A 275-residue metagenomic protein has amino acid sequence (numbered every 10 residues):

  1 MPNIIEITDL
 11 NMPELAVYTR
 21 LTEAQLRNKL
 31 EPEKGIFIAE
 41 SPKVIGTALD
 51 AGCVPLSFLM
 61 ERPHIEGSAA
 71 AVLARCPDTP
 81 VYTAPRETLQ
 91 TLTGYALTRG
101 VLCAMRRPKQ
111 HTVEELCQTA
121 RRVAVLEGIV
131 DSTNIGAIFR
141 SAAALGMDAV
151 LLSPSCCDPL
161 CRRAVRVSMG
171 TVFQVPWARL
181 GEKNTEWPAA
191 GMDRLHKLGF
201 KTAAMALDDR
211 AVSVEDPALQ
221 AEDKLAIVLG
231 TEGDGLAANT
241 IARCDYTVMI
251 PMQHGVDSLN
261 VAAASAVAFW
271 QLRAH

Functional and structural regions predicted by a protein language model:
M1-S68, C156-C157: Boundary-proximal intrinsically disordered activation/regulatory segments immediately upstream of a helical core
I7, F37, E127-G128, S153-P154 (+4 more regions): Glycine- and other small-residue-rich loops at beta-strand/loop junctions that grip anionic moieties
G67-D78, T240: Short, aromatic/basic amphipathic alpha-helical patches
R75-G94: A glycine-rich helix N-cap at a beta->alpha junction
T83, P108-R210: RNA substrate-binding interface of SAM-dependent RNA methyltransferases
C103, S141-L145, P159-F173, A238-H275: Structured adenosyl-cofactor binding patch, chiefly the S-adenosyl-L-methionine
A203-V256: Active-site/ligand-binding-proximal alpha/beta "capping" segment
